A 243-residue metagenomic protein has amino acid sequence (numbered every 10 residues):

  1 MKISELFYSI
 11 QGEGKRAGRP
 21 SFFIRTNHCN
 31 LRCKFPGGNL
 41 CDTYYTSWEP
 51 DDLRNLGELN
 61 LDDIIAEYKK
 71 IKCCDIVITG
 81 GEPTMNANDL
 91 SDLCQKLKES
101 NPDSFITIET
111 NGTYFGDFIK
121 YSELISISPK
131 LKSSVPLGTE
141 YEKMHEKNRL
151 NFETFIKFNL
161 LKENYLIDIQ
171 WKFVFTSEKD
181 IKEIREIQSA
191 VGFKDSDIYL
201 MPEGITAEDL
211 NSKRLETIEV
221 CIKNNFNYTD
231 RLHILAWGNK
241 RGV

Functional and structural regions predicted by a protein language model:
M1-D63: Canonical Radical SAM [4Fe-4S] cluster-binding loop centered on the CxxxCxxC motif and its immediate flanking residues
G14-R16, E82-P83, Y114: Gly/Ser/Thr-rich beta-alpha loop segments that engage phosphate groups in nucleotides
F23, D75-V77, Q170-K172: Short aromatic/hydrophobic contact patches that present stacked aromatics for nucleic-acid/ligand binding
C29, E82, N111: Acidic active-site catalytic centers that drive phospho-/nucleotidyl reactions and related ester hydrolyses
Y45-L53, E58-K70, D75-V77, G81-E99 (+1 more regions): N-terminal active-site wall of soluble small-molecule enzyme domains
I65, M85-V243: Conserved AdoMet/S-adenosylmethionine-binding subsite of the radical SAM
